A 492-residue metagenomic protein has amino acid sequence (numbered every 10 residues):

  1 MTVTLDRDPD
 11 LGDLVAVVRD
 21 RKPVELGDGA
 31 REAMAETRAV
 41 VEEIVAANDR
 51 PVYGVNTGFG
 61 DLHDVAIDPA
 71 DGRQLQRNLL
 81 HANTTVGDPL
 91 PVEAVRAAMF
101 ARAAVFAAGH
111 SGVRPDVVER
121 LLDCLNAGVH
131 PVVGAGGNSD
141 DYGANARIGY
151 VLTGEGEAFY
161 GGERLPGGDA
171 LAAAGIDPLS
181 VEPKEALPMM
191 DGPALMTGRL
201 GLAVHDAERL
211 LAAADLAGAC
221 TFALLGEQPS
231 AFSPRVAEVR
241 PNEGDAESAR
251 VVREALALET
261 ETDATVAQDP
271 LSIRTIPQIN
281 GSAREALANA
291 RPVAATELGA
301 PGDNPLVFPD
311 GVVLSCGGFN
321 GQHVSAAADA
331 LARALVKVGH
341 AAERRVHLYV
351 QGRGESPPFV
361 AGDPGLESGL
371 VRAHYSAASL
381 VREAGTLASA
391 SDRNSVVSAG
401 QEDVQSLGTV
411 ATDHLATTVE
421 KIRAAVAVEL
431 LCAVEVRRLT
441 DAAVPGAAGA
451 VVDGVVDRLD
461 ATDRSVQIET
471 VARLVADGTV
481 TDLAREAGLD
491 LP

Functional and structural regions predicted by a protein language model:
M1-K22, L26-A33, T37-N48, V117 (+2 more regions): C-terminal auxiliary extensions adjacent to catalytic cores
P9-A46, R50-V55, F59-R96, V118: Residues that scaffold, gate, or flank divalent-cation-dependent active/transport sites
L14, L79, A94, A98-R102 (+4 more regions): Short alpha-helical scaffolding segments that buttress acidic/His motifs in well-ordered protein cores
Y53-L75, A82-A104, V132-E155, E163-L171 (+2 more regions): FAD-binding core of FAD-dependent oxidoreductases, characterized by glycine-rich FAD pyrophosphate-binding loops
G58-F59, A104-V105, L125, G137-S139 (+3 more regions): Acidic, glycine-rich active-site loops and adjacent beta-strand->loop/helix elements that engage anionic groups
A103-A107, D123-H130, E157, L216 (+1 more regions): Alpha-helix capping at helix-to-loop junctions
G109-V113, G136-A144, R199-L202, D206: Short, well-structured alpha-helical patches and their helix-loop capping segments that border functional surfaces
H110-A135: FAD-binding glycine-rich core of flavoenzymes that anchor FAD
